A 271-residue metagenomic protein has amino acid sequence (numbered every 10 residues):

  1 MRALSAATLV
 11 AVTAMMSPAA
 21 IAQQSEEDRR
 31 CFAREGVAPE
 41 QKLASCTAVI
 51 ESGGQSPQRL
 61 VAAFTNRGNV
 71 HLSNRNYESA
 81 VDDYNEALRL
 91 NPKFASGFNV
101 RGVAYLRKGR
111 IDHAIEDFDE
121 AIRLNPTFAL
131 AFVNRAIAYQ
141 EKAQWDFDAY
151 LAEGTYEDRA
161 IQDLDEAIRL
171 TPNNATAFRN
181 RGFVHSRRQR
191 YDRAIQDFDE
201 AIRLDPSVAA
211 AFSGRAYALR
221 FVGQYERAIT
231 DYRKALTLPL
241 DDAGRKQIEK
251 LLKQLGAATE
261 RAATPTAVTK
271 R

Functional and structural regions predicted by a protein language model:
S25, I229, R233-R271: Terminal, low-structured helical/coil segments at or just beyond the last alpha-helical repeat
F32, A62-L72, S96-R107, L130-Q140 (+3 more regions): Conserved alpha-helical positions within TPR/SEL1-like repeat arrays
A48-E51, Q55, E86-R89, E120-R123 (+3 more regions): Conserved structural position within tetratricopeptide repeats
